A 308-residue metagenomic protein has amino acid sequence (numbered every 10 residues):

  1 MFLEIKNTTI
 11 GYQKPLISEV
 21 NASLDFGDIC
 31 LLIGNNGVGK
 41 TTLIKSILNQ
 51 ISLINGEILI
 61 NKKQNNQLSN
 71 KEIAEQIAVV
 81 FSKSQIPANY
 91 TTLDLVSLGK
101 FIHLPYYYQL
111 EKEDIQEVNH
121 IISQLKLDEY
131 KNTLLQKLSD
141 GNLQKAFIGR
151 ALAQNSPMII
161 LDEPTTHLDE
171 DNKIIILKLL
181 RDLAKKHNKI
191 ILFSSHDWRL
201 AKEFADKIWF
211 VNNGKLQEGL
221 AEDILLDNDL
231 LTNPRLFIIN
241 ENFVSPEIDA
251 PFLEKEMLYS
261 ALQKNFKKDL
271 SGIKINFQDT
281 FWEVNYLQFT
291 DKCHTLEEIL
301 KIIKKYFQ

Functional and structural regions predicted by a protein language model:
L48: Helix-to-loop junction immediately C-terminal to a conserved catalytic motif
G56-Q64, E72-I73: Conserved ABC transporter NBD signature motif
S97, K112-Y130: Conserved ABC ATPase "signature" region
L134-L138: Conserved ABC ATPase signature
I159-E163: Catalytic Walker B motif of ABC-type/P-loop ATPase nucleotide-binding domains
S195-H196: H-loop/switch region of ABC-family ATPase nucleotide-binding domains
P234-F307: ABC ATPase nucleotide-binding domains
